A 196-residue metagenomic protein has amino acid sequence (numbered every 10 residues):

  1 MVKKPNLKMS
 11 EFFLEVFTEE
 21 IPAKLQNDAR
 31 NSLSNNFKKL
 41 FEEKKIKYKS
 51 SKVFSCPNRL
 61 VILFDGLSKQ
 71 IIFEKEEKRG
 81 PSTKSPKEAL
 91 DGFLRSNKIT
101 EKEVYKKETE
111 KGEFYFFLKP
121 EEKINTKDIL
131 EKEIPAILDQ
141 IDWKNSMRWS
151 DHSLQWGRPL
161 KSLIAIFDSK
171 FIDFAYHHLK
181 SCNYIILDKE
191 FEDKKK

Functional and structural regions predicted by a protein language model:
L7-K196: Long, basic N-terminal domains or extensions that often function in RNA/ssDNA interaction or organelle/cellular
